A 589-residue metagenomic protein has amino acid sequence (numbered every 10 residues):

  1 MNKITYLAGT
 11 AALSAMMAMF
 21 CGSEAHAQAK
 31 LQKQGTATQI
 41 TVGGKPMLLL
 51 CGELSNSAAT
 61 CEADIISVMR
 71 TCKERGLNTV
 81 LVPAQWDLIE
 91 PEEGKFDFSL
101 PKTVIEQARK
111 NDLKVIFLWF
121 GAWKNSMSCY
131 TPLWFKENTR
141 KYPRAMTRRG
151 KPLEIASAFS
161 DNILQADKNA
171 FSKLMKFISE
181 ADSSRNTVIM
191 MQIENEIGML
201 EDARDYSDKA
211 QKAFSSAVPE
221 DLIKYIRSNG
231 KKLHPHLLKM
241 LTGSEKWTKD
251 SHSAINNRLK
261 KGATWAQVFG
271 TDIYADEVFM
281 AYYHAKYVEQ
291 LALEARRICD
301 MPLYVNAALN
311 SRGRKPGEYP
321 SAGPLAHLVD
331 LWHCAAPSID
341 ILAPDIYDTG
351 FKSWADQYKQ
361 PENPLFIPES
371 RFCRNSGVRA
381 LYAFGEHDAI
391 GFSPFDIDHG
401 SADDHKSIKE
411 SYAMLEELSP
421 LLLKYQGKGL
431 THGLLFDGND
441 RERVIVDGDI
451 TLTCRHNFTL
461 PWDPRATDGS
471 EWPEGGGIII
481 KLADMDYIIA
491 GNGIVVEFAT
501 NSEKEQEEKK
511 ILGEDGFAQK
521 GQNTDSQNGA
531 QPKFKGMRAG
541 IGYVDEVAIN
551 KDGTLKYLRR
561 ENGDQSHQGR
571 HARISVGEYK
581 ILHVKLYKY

Functional and structural regions predicted by a protein language model:
G9-M19: Bacterial N-terminal signal peptides
A27-N78: N-terminal carbohydrate-binding accessory modules
L49-T60, P83-P101, R148-N169, Q267-A285 (+3 more regions): The substrate-binding groove and active-site-proximal loops of carbohydrate-active enzymes, especially glycoside
D64-T139, H284-I298: Aromatic-lined substrate-binding rim segments of carbohydrate-active enzymes
P143-V329: Polysaccharide-binding and catalytic clefts of secreted carbohydrate-active enzymes
V288-M301, H327-Y425: Catalytic-core region of carbohydrate-active enzymes that cleave or remodel glycosidic bonds
L381-K504, D515-A518: Aromatic- and carboxylate-lined catalytic core of secreted/periplasmic carbohydrate-active enzymes
R465-E471, D486-Y589: C-terminal beta-sandwich/jelly-roll accessory domains of carbohydrate-active enzymes
